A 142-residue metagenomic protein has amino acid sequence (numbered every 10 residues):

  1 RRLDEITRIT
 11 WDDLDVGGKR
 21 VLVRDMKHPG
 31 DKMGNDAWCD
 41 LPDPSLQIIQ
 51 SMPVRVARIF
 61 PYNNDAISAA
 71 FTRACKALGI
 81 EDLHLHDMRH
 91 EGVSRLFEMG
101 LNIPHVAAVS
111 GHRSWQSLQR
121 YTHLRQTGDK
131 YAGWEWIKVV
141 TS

Functional and structural regions predicted by a protein language model:
R1-S51, Q116: Conserved tyrosine-mediated DNA breakage-rejoining catalytic core shared by Y-recombinases
E5-T7, L83-H84, V93, G100-H112: Active-site-proximal segment of tyrosine recombinases
D13-R20, L101-T122: Short, polar N-cap/turn motifs at the start of nucleic acid-interacting alpha helices
G17, N35, V54, G79 (+1 more regions): Exposed loop/turn and edge beta-strand positions of beta-sandwich/beta-sheet ligand-binding modules
G34-D40, A108, R120-S142: DNA/chromatin major-groove-contacting recognition/catalytic segments
D40-E81: Active-site/catalytic core of tyrosine-dependent DNA strand-transfer enzymes
C75, L96-F97: Short helix-to-turn junction characteristic of helix-turn-helix DNA-binding domains, especially the helix
L85-H86, Y121: Catalytic tyrosine of NAD(P)H-dependent dehydrogenase/reductases that use a Tyr as the general acid/base
